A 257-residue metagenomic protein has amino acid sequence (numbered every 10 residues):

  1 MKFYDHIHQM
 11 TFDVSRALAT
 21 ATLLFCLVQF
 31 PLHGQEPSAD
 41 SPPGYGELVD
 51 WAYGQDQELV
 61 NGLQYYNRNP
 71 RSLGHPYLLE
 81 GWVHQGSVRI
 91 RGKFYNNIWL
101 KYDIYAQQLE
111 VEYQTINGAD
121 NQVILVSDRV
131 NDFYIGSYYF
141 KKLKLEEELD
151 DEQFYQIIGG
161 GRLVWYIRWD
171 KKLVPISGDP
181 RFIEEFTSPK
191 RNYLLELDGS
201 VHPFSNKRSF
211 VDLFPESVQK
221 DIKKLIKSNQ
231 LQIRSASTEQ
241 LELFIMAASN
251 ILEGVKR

Functional and structural regions predicted by a protein language model:
K2-A19: Bacterial N-terminal signal peptides that target proteins for export
F3, F12, Q29, G34-F94: General N-terminal leader/first-domain-start detector
L18-Q29: Bacterial N-terminal signal peptides
P37-S38, N206, S237: Intrinsic-disorder/low-complexity, polar/charged segments
G74, V211-F214: A short, ordered amphipathic alpha-helix with a cationic face
L78-E80, H84-R208: Aromatic-patch recognition
L213-R257: Long, compositionally biased interface segments
